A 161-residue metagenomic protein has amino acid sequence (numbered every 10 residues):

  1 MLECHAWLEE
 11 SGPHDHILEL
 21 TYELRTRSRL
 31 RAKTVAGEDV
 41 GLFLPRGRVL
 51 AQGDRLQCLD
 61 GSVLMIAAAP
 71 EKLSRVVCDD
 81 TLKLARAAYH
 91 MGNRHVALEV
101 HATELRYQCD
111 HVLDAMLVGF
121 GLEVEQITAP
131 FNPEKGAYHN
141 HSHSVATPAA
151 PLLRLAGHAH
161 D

Functional and structural regions predicted by a protein language model:
M1-G47, R154: Intrinsically disordered, low-complexity, positively charged segments
M1-P13, A36, Q108, L113-D161: Helix-rich terminal scaffold detector
R29-K33, S62-A68, A87-L98: Short, flexible, solvent-exposed loop/turn segments with mixed acidic/basic and small polar residues
G41, S74, E104-Q108: A generic structural motif
L44, L50, L56-C58: Short, well-ordered loop/turn sites that connect or cap secondary structure elements
L64-C78: Short glycine-/aliphatic-rich beta-strand segments at the starts of folded cytosolic domains
D80-P130: Conserved, well-structured core segments that form or line functional sites
